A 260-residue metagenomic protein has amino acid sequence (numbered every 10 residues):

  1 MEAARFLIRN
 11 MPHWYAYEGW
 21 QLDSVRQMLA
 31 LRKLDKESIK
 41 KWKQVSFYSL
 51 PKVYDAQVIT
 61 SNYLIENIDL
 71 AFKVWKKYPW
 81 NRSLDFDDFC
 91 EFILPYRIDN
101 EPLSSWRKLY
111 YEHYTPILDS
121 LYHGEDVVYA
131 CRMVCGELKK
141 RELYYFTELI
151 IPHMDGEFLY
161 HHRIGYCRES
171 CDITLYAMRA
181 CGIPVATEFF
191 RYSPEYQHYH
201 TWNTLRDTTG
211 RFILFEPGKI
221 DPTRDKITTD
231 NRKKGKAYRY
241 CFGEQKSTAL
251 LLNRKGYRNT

Functional and structural regions predicted by a protein language model:
M1-H162, H198: Secondary-structure boundary elements
P116, L121-E137, T147-E157, R163 (+1 more regions): Hydrophobic/aromatic-rich core segments of domains that either
R254-T260: Surface beta-strand/loop "capping" patches
